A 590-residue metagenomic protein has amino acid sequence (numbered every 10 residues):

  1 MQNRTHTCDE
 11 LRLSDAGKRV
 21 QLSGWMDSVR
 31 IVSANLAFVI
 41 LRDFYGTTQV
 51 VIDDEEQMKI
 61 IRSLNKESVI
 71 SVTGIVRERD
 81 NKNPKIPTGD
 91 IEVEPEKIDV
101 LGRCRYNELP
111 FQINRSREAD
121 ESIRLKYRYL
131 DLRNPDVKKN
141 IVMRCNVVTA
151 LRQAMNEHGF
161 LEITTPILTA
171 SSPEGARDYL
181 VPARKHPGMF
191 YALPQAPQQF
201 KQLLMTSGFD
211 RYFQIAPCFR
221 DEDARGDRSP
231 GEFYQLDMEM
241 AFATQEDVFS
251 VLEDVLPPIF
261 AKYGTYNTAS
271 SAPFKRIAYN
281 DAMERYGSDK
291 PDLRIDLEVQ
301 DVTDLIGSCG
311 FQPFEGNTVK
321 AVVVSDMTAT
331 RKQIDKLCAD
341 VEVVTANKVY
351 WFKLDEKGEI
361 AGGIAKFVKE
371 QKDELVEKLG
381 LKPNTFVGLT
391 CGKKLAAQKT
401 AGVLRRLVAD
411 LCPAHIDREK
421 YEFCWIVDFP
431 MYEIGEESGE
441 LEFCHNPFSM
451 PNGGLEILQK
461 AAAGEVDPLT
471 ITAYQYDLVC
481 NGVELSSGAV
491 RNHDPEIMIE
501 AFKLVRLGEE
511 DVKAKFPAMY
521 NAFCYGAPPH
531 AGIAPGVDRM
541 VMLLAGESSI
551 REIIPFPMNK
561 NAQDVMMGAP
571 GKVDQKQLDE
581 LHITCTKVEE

Functional and structural regions predicted by a protein language model:
M1-E590: Class II aminoacyl-tRNA synthetase catalytic cores and aaRS-like
